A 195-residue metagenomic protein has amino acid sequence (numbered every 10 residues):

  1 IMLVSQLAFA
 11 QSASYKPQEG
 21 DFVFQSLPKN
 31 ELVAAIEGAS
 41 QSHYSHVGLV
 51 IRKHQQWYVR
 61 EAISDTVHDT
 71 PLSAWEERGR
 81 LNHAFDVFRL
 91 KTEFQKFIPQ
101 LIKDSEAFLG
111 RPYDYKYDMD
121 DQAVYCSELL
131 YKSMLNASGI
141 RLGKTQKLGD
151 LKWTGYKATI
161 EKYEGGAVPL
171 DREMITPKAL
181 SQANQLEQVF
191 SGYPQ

Functional and structural regions predicted by a protein language model:
A8-Q195: Cysteine-nucleophile amide-bond enzymes
